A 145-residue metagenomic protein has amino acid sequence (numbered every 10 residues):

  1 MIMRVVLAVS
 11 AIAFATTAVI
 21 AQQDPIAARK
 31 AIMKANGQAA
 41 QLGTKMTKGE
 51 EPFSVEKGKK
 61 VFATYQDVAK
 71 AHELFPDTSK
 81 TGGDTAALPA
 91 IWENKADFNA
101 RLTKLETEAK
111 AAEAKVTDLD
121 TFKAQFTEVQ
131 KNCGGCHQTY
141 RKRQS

Functional and structural regions predicted by a protein language model:
M1-L7: Bacterial N-terminal signal peptides that target proteins for export
I2, A27, T139-R141: Intrinsically disordered, low-complexity sequence elements enriched in Ser/Thr/Gly/Pro
F14-A21: Sec/Tat signal peptide C-region and signal peptidase I cleavage site
A15, T127-Q130: Processing junctions and N-termini across compartments
V19, A109-K110, C133-G134: A short hydrophobic/aromatic micro-motif that marks alpha-helical segments and, especially, helix-coil
Q22-E128, S145: Extracytoplasmic c-type cytochrome modules immediately beyond a signal peptide or single-pass transmembrane anchor
V129-Y140: The canonical Cys-X-X-Cys-His
